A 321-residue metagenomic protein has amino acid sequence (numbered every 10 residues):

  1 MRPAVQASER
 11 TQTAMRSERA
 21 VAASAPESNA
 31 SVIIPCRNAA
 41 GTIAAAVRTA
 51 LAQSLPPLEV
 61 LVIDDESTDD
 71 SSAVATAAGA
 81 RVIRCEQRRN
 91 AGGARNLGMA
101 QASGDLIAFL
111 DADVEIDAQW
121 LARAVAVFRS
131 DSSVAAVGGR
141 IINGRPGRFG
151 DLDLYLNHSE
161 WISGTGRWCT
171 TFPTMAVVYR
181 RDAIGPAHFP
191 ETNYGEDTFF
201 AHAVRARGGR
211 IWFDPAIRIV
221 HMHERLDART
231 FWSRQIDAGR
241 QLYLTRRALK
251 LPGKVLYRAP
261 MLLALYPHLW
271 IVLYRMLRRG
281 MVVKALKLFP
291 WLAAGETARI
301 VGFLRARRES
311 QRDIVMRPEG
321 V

Functional and structural regions predicted by a protein language model:
M1-T49: N-proximal low-complexity "stem/linker" segments adjacent to membrane-targeting elements
R48-P57: Short, acidic, metal-binding catalytic loop of nucleotide-sugar glycosyltransferases
T49, D64-A73, V114: A conserved acidic beta->alpha catalytic loop
C85-A102: Glycine-rich, basic loop-to-helix element that forms the pyrophosphate-binding segment of sugar-nucleotide handling
I107: Short aromatic/hydrophobic "clamp" motif used to bind/position activated sugar donors
Q119-G150: Conserved donor NDP-sugar-binding/catalytic core segment of glycosyltransferases
N193-H202: Acidic donor-binding loop at a coil-to-helix junction in glycosyltransferase catalytic cores that engages
I211, R218-G295: Active-site-adjacent helix/loop segment of glycosyltransferases that harbors family-specific signature motifs
